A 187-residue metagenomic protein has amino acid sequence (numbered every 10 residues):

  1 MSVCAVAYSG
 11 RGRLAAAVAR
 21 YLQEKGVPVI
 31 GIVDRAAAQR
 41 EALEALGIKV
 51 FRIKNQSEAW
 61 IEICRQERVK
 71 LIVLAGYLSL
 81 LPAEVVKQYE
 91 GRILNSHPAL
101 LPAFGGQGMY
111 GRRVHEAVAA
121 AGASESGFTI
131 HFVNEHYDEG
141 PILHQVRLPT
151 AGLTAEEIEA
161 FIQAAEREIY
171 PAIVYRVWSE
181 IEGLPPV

Functional and structural regions predicted by a protein language model:
M1-V187: One-carbon transfer enzymes
